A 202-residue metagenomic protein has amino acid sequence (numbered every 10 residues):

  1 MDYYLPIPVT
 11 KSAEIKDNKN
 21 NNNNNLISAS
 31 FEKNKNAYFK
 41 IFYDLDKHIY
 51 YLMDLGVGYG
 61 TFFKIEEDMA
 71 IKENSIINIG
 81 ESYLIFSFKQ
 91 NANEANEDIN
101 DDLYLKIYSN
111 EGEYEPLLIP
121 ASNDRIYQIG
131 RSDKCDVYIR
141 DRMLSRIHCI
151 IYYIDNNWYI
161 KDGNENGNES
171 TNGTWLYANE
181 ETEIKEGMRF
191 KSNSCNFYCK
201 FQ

Functional and structural regions predicted by a protein language model:
M1-E73, I79-G80, A121-N193: Forkhead-associated
Y3, I15, F62, E97 (+4 more regions): Generic preference for hydrophobic/aromatic residues in regular secondary structure cores
I15, F39-I41, L84-S87, N93-E97 (+2 more regions): Broad, structure-driven detector of short, well-ordered beta-strand segments within folded domains
G60, I85-F86, E115, N168 (+1 more regions): Short loop/beta submotifs within extracellular cysteine-rich repeat domains
S75, E81-P120, D124-I129: Surface-exposed beta-loop interaction hotspot
